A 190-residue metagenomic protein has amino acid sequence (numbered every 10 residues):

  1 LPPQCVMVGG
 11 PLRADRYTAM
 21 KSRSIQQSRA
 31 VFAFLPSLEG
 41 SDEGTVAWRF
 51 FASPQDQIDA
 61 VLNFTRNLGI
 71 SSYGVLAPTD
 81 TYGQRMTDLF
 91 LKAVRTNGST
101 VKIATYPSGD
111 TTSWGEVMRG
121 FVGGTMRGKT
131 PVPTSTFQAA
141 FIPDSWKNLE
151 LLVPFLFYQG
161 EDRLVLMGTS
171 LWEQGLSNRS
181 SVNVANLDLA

Functional and structural regions predicted by a protein language model:
L1-V6, F64, E116-S135: Short, well-structured alpha-helical segments in soluble
P3-Q4, G69, T136, N186: Short loop/turn motifs at secondary-structure junctions
C5-A104, V165, L176: Extracytoplasmic ligand/sensor domains, especially the bilobed periplasmic-binding protein
A14-M20, P133-Y158: Hydrophobic alpha-helical
G44, F50, P107, W114-E116 (+2 more regions): Extracellular/periplasmic periplasmic-binding protein-like sensory domains
V75-L76, I142-P143, T169: Short hydrophobic segments within beta-strands
T81-Y82, G109, K147: Glycine-/small-residue-rich active-site loops that bind phosphorylated ligands and cofactors
T87-L91, M118-T125, L151-F155: Short, well-ordered amphipathic alpha-helices
